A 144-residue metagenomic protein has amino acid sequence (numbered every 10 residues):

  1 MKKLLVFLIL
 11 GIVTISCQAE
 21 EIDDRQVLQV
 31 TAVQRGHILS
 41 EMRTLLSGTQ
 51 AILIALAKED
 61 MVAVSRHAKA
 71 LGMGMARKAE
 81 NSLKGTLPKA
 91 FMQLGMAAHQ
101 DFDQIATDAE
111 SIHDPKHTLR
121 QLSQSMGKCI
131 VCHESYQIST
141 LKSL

Functional and structural regions predicted by a protein language model:
M1-K2, G127: Generic cytosolic/nucleocytoplasmic N-terminal low-complexity/intrinsically disordered segments
K2-L8: Sec-dependent signal peptide recognition, specifically the positively charged N-region followed immediately by
L10-C17: Hydrophobic h-region of N-terminal signal peptides that target proteins for export in Gram-negative bacteria
E20-L144: Sequence context surrounding c-type heme c attachment/ligation sites in exported
